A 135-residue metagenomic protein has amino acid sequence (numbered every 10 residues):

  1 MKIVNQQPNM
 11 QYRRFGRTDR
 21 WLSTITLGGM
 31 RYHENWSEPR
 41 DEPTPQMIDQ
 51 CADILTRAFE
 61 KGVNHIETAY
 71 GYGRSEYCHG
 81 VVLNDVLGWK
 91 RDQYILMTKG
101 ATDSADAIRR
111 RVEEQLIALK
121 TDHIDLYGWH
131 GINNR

Functional and structural regions predicted by a protein language model:
M1-Q93: N-terminal binding-site loop/beta-alpha segment at the start of enzyme catalytic domains that lines or forms
L27, T68, T98, L126-W129: Conserved beta-strand positions
W36-E38, E42-P43, T56, D103-R135: Glycine/proline-rich, positively charged, aromatic-decorated active-site loop/lid region on the catalytic face
C78-V82, I95, A107-E114: Generic beta-strand or strand-like secondary-structure segments
D92-I95, I124-L126: Residue-level recognition of the N-termini of beta-strands and the immediately preceding loop/turn
